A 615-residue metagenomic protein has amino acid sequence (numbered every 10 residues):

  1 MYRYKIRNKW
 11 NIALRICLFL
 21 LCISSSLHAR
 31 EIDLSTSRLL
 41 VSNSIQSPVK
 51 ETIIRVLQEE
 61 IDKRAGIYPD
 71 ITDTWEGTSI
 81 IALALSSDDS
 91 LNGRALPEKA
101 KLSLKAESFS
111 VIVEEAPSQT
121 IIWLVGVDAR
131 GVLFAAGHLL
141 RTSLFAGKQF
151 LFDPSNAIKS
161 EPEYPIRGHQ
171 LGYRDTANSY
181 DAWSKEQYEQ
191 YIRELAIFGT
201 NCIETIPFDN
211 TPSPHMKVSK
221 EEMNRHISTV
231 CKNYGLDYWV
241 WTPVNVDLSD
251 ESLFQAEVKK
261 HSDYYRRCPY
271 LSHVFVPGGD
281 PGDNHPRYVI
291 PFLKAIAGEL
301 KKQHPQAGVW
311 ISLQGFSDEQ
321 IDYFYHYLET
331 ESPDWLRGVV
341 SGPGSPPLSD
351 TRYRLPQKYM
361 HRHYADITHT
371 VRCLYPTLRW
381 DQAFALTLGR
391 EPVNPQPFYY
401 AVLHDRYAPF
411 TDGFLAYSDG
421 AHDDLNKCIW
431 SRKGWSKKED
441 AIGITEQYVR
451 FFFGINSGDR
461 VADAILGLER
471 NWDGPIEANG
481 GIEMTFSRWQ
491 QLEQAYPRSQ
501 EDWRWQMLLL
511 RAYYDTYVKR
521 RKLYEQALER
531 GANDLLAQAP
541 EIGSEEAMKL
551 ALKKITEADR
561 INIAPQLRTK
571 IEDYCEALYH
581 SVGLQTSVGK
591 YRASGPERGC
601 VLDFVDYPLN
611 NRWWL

Functional and structural regions predicted by a protein language model:
Y2-I16: Bacterial N-terminal signal peptides that target proteins for export
I12-F19, L27, I53-I54, H138 (+2 more regions): Composition- and surface-driven signal marking solvent-exposed, interaction-prone regions in large proteins
L14, L18-I23, L27-E115, F152-S155: Acidic, contiguous N-terminal accessory segments
I32, S47-P48, I53-V56, E60 (+3 more regions): Feature activates predominantly on carbohydrate-active enzymes
V41-Q46, L83-D89, V125-V127, Y173 (+4 more regions): Structural motif
S44-V49, D88-L91, T176-N178, P212 (+2 more regions): Short acidic, S/G/P-rich loop/turn micro-motifs used as interaction or catalytic elements
D70, A146-K148, N201, P214-S228 (+5 more regions): Catalytic-core regions of glycoside hydrolase
A464-N479, T485-L615: Terminal accessory regions of large proteins
